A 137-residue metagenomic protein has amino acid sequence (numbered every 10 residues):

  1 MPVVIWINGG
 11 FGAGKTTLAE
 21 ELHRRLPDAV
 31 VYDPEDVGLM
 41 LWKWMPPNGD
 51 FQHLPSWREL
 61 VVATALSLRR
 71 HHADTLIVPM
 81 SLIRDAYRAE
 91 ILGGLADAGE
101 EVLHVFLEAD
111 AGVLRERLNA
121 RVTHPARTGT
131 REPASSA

Functional and structural regions predicted by a protein language model:
V4: Walker A (P-loop) ATP-phosphate-binding motif of ABC ATPase nucleotide-binding domains
I7: Hydrophobic anchor at the beta1->P-loop junction of P-loop NTPases
G10-F11: The conserved Walker
G14: Conserved glycine(s) of the Walker
T17-R69: Conserved substrate/cofactor phosphate-moiety recognition/catalytic segment in nucleotide-dependent phosphotransferases
D36-G38, I83-R84, A109-V113: Conserved nucleotide-binding/hydrolysis micro-motifs of P-loop NTPases
H53-L107: Glycine-rich phosphate-binding loop used to anchor ATP phosphates in small-molecule kinases, encompassing both
G94-A137: A glycine- and Lys/Arg-enriched "phosphate-lid" helix/loop adjacent to the NTP-binding pocket of small-molecule kinases
